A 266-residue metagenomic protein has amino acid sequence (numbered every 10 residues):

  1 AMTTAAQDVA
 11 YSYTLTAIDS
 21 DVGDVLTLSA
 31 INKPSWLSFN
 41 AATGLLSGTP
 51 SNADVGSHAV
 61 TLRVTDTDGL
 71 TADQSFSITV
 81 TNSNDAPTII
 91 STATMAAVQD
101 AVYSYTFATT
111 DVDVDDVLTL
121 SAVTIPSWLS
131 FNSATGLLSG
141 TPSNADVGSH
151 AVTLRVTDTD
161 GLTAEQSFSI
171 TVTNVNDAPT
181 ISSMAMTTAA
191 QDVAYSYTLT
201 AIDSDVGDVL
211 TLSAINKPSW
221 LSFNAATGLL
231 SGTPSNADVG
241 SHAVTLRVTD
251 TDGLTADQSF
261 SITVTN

Functional and structural regions predicted by a protein language model:
A1-T27, F76, D85-T119, F168 (+1 more regions): Extracellular ectodomain surface segments
L37, N84-T88, L129, N176-T180 (+1 more regions): Proline-centered linker/hinge motifs at extracellular inter-domain junctions
A41, L45-L46, V123-W128, N132-L138 (+1 more regions): Extracellular beta-sheet repeat scaffolds used for adhesion and glycan interaction
L45-V55, L137-V147, L229-V239: Extracellular/luminal low-complexity segments enriched in Ser/Thr/Pro
G56-V60, G148-V152, G240-V244: Exposed beta-strand face motif in extracellular beta-rich ectodomains
V64-D66, V156-D158, V248-D250: Conserved structural position at the C-terminal beta-strand of extracellular beta-sandwich adhesion modules
L70-T81, L162-T173, D252-T265: C-terminal edge beta-strand
